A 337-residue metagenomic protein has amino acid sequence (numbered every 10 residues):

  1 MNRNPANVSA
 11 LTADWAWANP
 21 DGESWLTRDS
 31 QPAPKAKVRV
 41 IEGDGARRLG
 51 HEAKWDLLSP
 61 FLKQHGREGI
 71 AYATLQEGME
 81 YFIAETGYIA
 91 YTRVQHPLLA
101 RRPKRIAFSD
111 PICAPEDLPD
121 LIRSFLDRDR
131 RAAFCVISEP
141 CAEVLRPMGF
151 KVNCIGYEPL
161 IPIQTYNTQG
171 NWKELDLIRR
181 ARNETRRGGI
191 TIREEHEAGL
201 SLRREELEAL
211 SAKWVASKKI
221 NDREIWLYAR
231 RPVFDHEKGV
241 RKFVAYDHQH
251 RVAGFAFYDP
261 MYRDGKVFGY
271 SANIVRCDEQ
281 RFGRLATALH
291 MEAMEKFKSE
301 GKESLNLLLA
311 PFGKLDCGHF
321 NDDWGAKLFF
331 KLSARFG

Functional and structural regions predicted by a protein language model:
S9-D29: An acidic, glycine-rich, mixed-charge low-complexity segment common to nucleic-acid enzymes
L11, V38-G43: Short hydrophobic short-linear motifs embedded in intrinsically disordered terminal tails or helical linkers
I41-I106, C135-I155, Y166-R180, E184-D323: A conserved beta-strand-loop-helix scaffold within acyl/acetyltransferase catalytic domains
R105-P115: Glycine-rich phosphate-binding "P-loop"
L121-I122: Inter-domain linker/hinge segments that demarcate the starts of reverse transcriptase and RNase H-type modules
D129-A133: Short active-site oxyanion
C317-G337: Acidic, Ser/Thr-rich peripheral helices and adjacent loops at domain boundaries
